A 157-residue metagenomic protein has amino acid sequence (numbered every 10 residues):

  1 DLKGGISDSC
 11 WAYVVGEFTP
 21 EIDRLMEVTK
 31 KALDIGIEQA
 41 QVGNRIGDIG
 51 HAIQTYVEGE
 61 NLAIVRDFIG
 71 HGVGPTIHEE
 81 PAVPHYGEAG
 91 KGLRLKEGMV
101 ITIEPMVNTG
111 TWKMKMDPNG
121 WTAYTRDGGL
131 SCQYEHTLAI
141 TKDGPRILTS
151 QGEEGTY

Functional and structural regions predicted by a protein language model:
D1-Y157: Active-site neighborhoods and metal-handling regions in enzymes and metal-associated proteins
